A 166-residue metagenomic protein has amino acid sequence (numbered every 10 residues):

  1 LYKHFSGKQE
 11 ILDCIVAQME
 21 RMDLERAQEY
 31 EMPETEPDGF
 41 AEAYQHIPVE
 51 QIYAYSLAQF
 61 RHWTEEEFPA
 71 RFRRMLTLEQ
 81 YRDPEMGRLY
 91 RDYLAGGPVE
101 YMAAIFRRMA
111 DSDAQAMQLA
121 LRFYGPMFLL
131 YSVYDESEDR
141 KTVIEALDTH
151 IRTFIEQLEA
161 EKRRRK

Functional and structural regions predicted by a protein language model:
Y2, K8, D13-A17, R61 (+6 more regions): Feature detects amphipathic, helix-rich regulatory segments
K3, E10-A54, A58, L89 (+3 more regions): Alpha-helical structural segments
D23-A27, E67, P84, M127-E138 (+1 more regions): Short amphipathic alpha-helical interaction/hinge segments
E42-E65, A70, R74-L78, M117 (+3 more regions): Amphipathic alpha-helical segments that line or abut small-molecule/effector binding pockets and mediate allosteric
E50, T64-A110: Amphipathic alpha-helical packing segments from all-alpha helical-bundle domains
A58-W63, D83, M109, L130 (+1 more regions): Alpha-helix C-capping/helix-to-loop hinge sites
R88-D92, G96, I105-F154, R165: Hydrophobic/aromatic-rich alpha-helical bundle segments in the mid-to-C-terminal region
